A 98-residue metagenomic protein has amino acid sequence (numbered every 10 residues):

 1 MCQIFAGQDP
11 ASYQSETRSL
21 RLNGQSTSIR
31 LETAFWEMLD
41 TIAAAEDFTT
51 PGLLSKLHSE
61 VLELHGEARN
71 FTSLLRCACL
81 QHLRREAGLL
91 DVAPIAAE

Functional and structural regions predicted by a protein language model:
I4-R30: Short Lys/Arg-rich basic patches
R21-L74, C79: Amphipathic, hydrophobic secondary-structure cores in small proteins
R76-E98: Short, solvent-exposed charged binding patches
